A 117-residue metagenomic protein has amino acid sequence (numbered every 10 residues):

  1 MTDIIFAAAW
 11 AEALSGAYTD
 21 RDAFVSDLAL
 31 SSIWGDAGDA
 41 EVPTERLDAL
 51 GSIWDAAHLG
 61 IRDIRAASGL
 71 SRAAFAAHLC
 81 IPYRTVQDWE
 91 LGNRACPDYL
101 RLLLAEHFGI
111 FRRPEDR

Functional and structural regions predicted by a protein language model:
M1-D55, I110-R117: N-terminal flexible/basic segments that precede or flank functional cores
T19, A56-L59, L70, I81: Short coil/turn linker and secondary-structure boundary residues
I53-A57, A67, C96: Generic, well-ordered alpha-helical segments
L59-A74, L103: Short basic helix-loop element that most often maps to the first helix and adjoining turn of HTH DNA-binding modules
I61-R62, L79-P82, A105-G109: Secretory-pathway ectodomains
G69-Q87: Short alpha-helical DNA-recognition segment
A95-R117: DNA major-groove recognition helix of helix-turn-helix/homeodomain DNA-binding modules
